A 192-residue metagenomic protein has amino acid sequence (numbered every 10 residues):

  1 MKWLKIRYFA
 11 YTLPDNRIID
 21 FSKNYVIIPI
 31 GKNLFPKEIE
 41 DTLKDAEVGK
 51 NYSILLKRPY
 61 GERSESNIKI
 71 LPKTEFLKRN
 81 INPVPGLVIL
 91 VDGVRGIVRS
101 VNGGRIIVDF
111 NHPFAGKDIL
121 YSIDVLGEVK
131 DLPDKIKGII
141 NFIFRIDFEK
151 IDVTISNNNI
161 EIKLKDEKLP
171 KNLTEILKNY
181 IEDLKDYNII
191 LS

Functional and structural regions predicted by a protein language model:
M1-S192: FKBP-type peptidyl-prolyl cis-trans isomerases
